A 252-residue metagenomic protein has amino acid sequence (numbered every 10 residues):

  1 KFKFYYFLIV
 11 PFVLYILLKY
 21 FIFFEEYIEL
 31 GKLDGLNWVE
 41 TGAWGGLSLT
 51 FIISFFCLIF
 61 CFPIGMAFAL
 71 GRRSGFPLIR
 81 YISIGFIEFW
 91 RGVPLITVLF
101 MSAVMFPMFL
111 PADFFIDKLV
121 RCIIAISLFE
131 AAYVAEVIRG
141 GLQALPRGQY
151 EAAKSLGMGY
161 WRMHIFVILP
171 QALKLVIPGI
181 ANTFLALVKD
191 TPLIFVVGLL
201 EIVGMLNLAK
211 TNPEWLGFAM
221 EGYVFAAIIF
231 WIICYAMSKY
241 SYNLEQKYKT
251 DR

Functional and structural regions predicted by a protein language model:
K1-R252: Transmembrane alpha-helices and adjacent helix-loop boundaries
